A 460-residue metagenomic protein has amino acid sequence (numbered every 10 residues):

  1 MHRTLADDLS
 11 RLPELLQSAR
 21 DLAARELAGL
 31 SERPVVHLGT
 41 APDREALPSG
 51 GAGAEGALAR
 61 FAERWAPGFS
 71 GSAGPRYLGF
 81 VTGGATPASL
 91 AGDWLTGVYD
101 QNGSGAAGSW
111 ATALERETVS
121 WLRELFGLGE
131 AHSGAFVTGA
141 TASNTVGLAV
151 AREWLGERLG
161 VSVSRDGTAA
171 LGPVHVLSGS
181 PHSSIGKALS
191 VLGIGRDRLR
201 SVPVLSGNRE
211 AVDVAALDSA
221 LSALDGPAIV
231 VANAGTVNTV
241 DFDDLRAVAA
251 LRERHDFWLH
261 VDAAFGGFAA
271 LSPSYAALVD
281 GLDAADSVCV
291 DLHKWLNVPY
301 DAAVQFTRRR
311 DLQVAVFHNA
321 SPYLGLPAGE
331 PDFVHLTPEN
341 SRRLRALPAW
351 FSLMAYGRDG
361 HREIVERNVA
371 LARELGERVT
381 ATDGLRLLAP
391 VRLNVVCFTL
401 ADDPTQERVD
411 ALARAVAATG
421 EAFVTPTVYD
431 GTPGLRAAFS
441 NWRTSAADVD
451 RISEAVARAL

Functional and structural regions predicted by a protein language model:
M1-A131, R451-V456: N-terminal entrance/gating region of PLP-dependent enzymes' catalytic architecture
W110-A111, G134-T141, L177-S178, N233: Active-site nucleophile and cofactor-binding loops and adjacent substrate-binding regions of central metabolic enzymes
L122-A149, R200-P203: Short loop-beta-helix segment that forms the pyridoxal 5′-phosphate
S143, V150-V314: Conserved PLP-enzyme active-site core in the AAT-like
H255, Y429-L460: PLP-dependent enzyme catalytic core of the Aspartate aminotransferase-like
D280-D383: Active-site C-terminal subdomain of aminotransferase-like
R386-V416: Conserved PLP-binding catalytic core of the aspartate aminotransferase-like
P390, V395, T419-R436: Conserved PLP cofactor-binding pocket of PLP-dependent enzymes
